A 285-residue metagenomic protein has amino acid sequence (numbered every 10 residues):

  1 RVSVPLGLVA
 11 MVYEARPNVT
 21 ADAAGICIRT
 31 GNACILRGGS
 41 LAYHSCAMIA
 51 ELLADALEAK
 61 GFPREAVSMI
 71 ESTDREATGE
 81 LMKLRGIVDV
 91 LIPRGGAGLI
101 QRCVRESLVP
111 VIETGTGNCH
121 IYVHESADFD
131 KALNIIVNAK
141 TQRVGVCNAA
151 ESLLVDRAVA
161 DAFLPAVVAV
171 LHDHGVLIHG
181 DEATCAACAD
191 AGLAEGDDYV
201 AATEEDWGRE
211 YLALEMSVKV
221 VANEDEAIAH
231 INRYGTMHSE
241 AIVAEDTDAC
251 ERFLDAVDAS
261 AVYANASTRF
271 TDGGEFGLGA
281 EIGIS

Functional and structural regions predicted by a protein language model:
R1-V19, E58-T73: N-terminal Rossmann NAD(P)-binding subdomain characteristic of aldehyde/semialdehyde dehydrogenases
E14-N18, D22-A33, L52, A59 (+2 more regions): ALDH superfamily catalytic-core signature
G31, L91, D156, A227 (+1 more regions): Residue-level signal for inorganic ion chemistry
L36-R37, S68-E71, V90-G95, V111-T114 (+4 more regions): General beta-strand structural signal in soluble alpha/beta enzymes
H44-K60: Extended, low-polarity segments enriched in aliphatic/aromatic residues
P63-R94: Active-site phosphate-binding strand-loop segment of PLP-dependent enzymes
E76-E80, L99, N223-E226, A249: Short acidic active-site motifs
A201-S285: Conserved C-terminal structural/oligomerization subdomain of aldehyde/semialdehyde dehydrogenase
